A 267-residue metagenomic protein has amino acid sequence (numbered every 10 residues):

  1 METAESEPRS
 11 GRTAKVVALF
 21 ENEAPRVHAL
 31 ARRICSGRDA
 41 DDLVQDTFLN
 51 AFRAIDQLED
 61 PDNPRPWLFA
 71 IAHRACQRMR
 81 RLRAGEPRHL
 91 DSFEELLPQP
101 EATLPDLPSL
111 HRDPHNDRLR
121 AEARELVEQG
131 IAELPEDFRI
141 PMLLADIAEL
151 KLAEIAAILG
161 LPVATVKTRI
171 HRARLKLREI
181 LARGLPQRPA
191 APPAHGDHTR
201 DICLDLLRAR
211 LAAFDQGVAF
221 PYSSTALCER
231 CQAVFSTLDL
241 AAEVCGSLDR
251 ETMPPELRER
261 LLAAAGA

Functional and structural regions predicted by a protein language model:
A4-A29: A short, charge-rich alpha-helical start-of-domain segment used by transcription regulators
R9, G37, F48-P64, L82-A84: Sigma70-family region 2
V27, A31, I55, L68 (+2 more regions): Hydrophobic-face residues of short alpha-helical interaction/recognition segments
D42-L49, D62-R74: Structural recognition of an alpha-helix C-terminal capping motif at a helix-to-coil junction
D56-E59, H73-L107, R120, R183: Arg/Lys-rich amphipathic alpha helix in sigma70-family domain 2
H73, L159-R183: DNA-recognition helix of helix-turn-helix
P108-I140, L150, D201-R208, A212-P221 (+1 more regions): Amphipathic alpha-helical segment used for protein-protein interaction
A132, E136, L144-T165, E229-Q232: Helix-turn-helix DNA-binding module
